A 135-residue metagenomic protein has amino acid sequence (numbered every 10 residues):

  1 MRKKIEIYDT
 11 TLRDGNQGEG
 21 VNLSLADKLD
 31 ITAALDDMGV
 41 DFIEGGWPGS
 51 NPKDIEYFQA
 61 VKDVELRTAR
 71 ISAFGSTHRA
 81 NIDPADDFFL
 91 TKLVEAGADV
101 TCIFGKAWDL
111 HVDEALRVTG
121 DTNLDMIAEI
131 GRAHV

Functional and structural regions predicted by a protein language model:
R2-I5, G39-D41, L66-I71, G97-D99: Short, well-ordered coil/turn segments that N-cap beta-strands
Y8-D27, A73-P84, V112-L124: Active-site mouth loops of central-metabolism enzymes
Y8-D9, A98-A107, I127: Non-cysteine beta-strand/loop elements that form the S-adenosyl-L-methionine
G15, L35, T101: Conserved, mostly hydrophobic/aromatic
L23-A34, A85-K92: Short, acidic/polar
T32, I55-K62, D87-L90, L124-G131: Generic structural signal for well-ordered alpha-helices, preferentially at hydrophobic/aromatic core positions
V40-E65, A73-I82, I103-V118: Glycine-rich, proline-tolerant flexible connector loops at the mouths of alpha/beta enzymes
A133-V135: Conserved small/polar residues in nucleotide/adenosyl-binding loops
